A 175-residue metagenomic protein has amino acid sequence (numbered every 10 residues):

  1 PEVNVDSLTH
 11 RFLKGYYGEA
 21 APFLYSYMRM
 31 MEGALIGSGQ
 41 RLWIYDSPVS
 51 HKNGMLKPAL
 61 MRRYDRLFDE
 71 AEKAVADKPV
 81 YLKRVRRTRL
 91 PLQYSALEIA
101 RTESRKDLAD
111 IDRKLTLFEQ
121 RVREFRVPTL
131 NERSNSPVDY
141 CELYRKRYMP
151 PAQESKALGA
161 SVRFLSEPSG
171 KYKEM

Functional and structural regions predicted by a protein language model:
P1-S161: Catalytic domains of carbohydrate-active enzymes that cleave complex glycans
R41, K173-E174: Short, low-complexity intrinsically disordered segments
Q153-E154, S166, M175: Aromatic, loop-rich ligand-recognition surfaces of beta-strand-rich domains
R163-G170: Short polar catalytic/cofactor-binding loops
